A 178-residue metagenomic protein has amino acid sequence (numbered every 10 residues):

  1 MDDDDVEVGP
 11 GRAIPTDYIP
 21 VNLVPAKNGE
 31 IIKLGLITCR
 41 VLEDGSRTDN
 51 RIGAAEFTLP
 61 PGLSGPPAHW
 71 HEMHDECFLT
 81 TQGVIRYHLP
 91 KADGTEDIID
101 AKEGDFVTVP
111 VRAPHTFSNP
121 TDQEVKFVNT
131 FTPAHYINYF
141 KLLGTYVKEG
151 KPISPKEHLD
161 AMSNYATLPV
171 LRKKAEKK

Functional and structural regions predicted by a protein language model:
D2-G45: Long, hydrophobic/aromatic N-terminal blocks
P25, K91-R112: Short acidic-glycine-tyrosine-enriched beta hairpin
N28-A68, H74: A short glycine-rich, His/Asp/Glu-containing loop-to-beta-strand
G45, L63-S64, H71, I85-R86 (+3 more regions): Hydrophobic small-molecule pocket/channel-lining residues, especially in calycin-type beta-barrels
E56-P61, W70-K91, T130: Short, conserved beta-strand element in jelly-roll/cupin
P60-L63, G104, R112, D122: Tight coil/turn sites that cap or link beta-strands
P67-A68, Y87-L89, V109, H115-T121 (+1 more regions): Short beta-strand His + acidic residue motifs that chelate non-heme Fe in jelly-roll/DSBH and cupin folds
T116-K178: Double-stranded beta-helix
